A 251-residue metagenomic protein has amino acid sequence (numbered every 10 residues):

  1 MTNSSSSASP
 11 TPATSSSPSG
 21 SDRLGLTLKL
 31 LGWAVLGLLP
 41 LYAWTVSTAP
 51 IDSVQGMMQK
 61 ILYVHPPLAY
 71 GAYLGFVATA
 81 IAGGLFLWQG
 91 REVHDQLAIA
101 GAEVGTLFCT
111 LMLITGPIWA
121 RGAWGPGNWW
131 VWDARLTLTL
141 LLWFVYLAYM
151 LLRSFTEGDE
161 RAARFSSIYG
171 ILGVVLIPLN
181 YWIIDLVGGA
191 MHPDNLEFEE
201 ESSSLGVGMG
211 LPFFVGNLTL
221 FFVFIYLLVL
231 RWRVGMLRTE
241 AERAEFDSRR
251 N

Functional and structural regions predicted by a protein language model:
T2-N251: Polytopic transmembrane helical bundles with strong interfacial aromatic enrichment
